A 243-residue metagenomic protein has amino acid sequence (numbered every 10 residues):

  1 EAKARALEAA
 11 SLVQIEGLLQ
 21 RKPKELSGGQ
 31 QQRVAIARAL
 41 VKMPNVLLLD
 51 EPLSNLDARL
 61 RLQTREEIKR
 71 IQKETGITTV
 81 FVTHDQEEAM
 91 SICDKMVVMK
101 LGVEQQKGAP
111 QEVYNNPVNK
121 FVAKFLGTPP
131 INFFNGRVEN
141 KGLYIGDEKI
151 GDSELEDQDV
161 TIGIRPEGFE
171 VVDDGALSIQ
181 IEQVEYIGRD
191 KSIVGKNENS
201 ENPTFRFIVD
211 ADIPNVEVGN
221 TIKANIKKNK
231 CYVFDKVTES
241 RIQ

Functional and structural regions predicted by a protein language model:
E1-F121: ABC ATPase nucleotide-binding domains
R5, A9, Q30, E67-E74 (+7 more regions): Generic alpha-helical hydrophobic packing signal
G17, G28-G29, G102, G108 (+6 more regions): Glycine-centered flexibility sites
Q63, N116, K124-F125, V172 (+1 more regions): Residues that scaffold the ATP/ADP-binding catalytic core of kinase and kinase-like folds
P110-N140: ABC transporter nucleotide-binding domain
P129-I131, K141-Q243: Non-catalytic connector elements of ABC transporters
